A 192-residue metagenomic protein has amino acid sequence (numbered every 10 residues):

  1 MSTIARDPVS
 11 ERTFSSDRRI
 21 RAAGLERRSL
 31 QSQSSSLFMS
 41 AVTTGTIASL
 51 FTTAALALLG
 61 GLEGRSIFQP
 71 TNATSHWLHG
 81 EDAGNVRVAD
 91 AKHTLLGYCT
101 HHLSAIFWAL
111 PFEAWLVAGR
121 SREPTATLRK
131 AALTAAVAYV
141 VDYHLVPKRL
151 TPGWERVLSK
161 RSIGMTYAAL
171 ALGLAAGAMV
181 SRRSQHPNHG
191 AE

Functional and structural regions predicted by a protein language model:
M1-E192: Short amphipathic, positively biased membrane-proximal segments that drive organelle/inner-membrane targeting
